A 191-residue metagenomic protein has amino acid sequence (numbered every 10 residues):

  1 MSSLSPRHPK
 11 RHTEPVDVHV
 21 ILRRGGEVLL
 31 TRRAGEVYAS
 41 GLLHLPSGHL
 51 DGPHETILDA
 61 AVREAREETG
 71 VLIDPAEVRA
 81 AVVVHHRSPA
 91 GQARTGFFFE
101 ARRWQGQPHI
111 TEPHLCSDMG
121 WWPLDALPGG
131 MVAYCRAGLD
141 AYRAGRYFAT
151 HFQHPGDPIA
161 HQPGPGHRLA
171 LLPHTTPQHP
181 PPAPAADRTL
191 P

Functional and structural regions predicted by a protein language model:
M1-H19: Acidic, metal-coordinating catalytic segment for phosphate/diphosphate chemistry, firing primarily on the Nudix
V16-V18, G26, T95-F97, S117 (+1 more regions): Change "...and in nucleic-acid phosphodiester-cleaving endonucleases..." to "...and in nucleic-acid processing enzymes
I21, L30, F98-E100, M119-W121: Conserved hydrophobic/aromatic beta-strand scaffold that supports enzyme active sites
R24-G26, V83-P108, G138-R146: Active-site-adjacent beta-strand/loop module that shapes the phosphate/pyrophosphate-binding cleft
E27-E67: Conserved Nudix-box catalytic region and its N-terminal flanking loop in Nudix hydrolases and closely related
L50, V84, R103-W104, P108 (+2 more regions): Hydrophobic pocket-lining residues within nucleotide cofactor-binding pockets
L72-V82: A short coil-to-beta-strand element that immediately follows conserved catalytic motifs
H114-P191: Nudix hydrolase/Nudix homology domain
